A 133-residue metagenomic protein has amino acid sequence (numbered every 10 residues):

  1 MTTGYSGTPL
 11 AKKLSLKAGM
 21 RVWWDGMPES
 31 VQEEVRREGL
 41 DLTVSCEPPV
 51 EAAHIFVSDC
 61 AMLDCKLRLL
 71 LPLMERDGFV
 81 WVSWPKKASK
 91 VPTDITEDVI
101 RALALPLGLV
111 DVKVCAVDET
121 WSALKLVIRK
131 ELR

Functional and structural regions predicted by a protein language model:
M1-E33, R37: N-terminal, charge-rich interaction modules
D41-V50: Short acidic low-complexity segments
P49-I55, V80-P85: Short, glycine-/small-residue-enriched flexible loop/hinge segments at domain edges that mediate gating
H54-L63: Short, glycine-rich nucleotide/cofactor-binding loops
D64-I95: Mid-chain, well-packed structural core segment of small domains
D94-K113: Conserved Class I S-adenosyl-L-methionine
G108-R133: Class I S-adenosyl-L-methionine
